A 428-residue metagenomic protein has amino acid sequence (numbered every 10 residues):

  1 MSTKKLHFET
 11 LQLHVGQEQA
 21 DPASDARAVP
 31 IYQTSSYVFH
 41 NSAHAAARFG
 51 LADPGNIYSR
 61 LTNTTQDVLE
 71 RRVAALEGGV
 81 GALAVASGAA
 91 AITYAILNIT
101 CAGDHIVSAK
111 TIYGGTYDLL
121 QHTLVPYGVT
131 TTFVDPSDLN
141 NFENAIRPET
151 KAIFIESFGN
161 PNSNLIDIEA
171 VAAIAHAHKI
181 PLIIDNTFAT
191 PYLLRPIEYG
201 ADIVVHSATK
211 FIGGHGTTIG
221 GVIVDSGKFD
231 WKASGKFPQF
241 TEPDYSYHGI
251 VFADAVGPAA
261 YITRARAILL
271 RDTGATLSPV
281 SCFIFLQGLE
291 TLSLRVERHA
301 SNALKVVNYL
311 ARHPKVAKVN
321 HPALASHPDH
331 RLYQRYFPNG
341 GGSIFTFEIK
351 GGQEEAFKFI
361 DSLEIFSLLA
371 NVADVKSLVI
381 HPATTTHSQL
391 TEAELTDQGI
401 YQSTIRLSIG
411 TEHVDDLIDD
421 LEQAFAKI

Functional and structural regions predicted by a protein language model:
M1-D53: N-terminal glycine-rich, Lys/His-bearing helix-loop that initiates the first secondary-structure elements of many
S2-E9, V15-E18, T64, V224 (+2 more regions): Positively charged, small/polar-rich N-terminal and surface patches that mediate targeting and assembly and bind
S2-T3, G16-A20, A82-H313: Conserved PLP-enzyme active-site core in the AAT-like
E9, Q121-H122, T130, P148 (+3 more regions): PLP-dependent enzyme catalytic core of the Aspartate aminotransferase-like
N41-A90, G115-H122: Conserved N-terminal alpha-helix of the aminotransferase class I/II PLP-enzyme fold
G78, E149, K315-K318, I365 (+1 more regions): Glycine-centered tight turns that cap/initiate beta-strands
V224, T346-E348, S408-G410: Short hydrophobic/aromatic beta-strand micro-patches that form the beta-sheet surface supporting nucleotide- or nucleic
T273-T276, V280-C282, Q287, T291 (+4 more regions): Conserved small-domain helix->loop->beta segment predominantly found in fold-type I
